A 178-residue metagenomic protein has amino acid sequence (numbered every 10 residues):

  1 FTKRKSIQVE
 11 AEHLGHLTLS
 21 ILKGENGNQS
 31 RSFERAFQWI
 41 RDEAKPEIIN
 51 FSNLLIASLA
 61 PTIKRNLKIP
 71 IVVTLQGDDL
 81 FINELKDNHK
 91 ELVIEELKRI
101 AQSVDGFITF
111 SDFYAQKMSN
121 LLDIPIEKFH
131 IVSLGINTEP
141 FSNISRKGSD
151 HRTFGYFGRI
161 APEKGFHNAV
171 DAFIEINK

Functional and structural regions predicted by a protein language model:
F1-Q38: A conserved catalytic-core segment of Leloir-type glycosyltransferases
E25, A57-S58, T74-K90, S103: A short, histidine- and acid-enriched strand-loop-helix "catalytic/donor-clamping" loop that lines the nucleotide-sugar
A36-D42, R65, D87-F107: Membrane-proximal helix-turn-helix segments that form the acceptor-binding/catalytic region of lipid-linked
F37-I56: Short N-terminal targeting/anchoring amphipathic segment
E47-I48, P70, S149-F154: Charged active-site motifs of nucleotide-sugar-dependent glycosyltransferases
I48-N50, I63-F81: Active-site proximal beta-strand in glycosyltransferases
F113, G135: Carbohydrate-associated surface elements
K147-K164, V170-I174: Conserved donor-binding/catalytic core segment of Leloir-type glycosyltransferases
